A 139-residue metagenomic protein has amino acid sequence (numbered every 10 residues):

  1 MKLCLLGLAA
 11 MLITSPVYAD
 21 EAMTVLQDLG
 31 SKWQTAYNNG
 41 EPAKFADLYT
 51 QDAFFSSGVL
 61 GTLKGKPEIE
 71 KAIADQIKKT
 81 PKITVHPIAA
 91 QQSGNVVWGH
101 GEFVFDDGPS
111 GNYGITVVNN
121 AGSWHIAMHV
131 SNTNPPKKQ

Functional and structural regions predicted by a protein language model:
C4-L5, T14-A43, D47-Q51, P67 (+1 more regions): Short, low-complexity N-terminal intrinsically disordered segments enriched in polar/charged residues
V25, E70-P109: Surface-exposed, charged secondary-structure patches
F45-A46, A53, G65, I69 (+2 more regions): Hydrophobic pocket/interface hotspot
Y49, V59, A89-Q91, E102-F103 (+2 more regions): A mature extracytoplasmic/lumenal domain signature
A53-K64, A74-K79: A short gly/proline-enriched turn/hairpin at secondary-structure junctions
F55-S56, W98-G99, I126-M128: Short hydrophobic/aromatic-rich beta-strand segments that constitute the beta-sheet cores of beta-sandwich/beta-barrel
S110-K137: Short beta-strand edge/turn micro-motifs at domain boundaries
